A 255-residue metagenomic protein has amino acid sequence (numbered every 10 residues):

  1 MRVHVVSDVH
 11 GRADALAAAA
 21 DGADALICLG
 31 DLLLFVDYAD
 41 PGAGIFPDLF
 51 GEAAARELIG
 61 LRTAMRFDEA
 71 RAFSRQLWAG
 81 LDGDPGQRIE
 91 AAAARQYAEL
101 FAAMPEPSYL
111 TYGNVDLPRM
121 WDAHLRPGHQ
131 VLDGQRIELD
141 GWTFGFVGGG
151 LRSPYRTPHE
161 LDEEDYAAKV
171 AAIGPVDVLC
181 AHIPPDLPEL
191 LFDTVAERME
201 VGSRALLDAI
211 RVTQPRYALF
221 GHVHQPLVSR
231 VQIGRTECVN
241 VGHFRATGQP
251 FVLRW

Functional and structural regions predicted by a protein language model:
M1-H10, G141-S153, D177-H182, E237-G242: Active-site-proximal beta-strand elements of phosphoester/diester hydrolases
V6, G11-L139, V241: Core catalytic region of metal-dependent phosphoesterases/phosphodiesterases, especially metallo-beta-lactamase-like
H10-A15, L33-V36, T111-W121, R152-Y155 (+3 more regions): Active-site environment of divalent metal-dependent phosphoester hydrolases
A20, F101, V170-A171, I210: Short hydrophobic patches on amphipathic alpha-helices that form coiled-coil/helix-mediated interaction surfaces
A25, V176, S203-I210, Q214-V223: Proline-aspartate-enriched helix->loop->beta-strand connector
R136-D140, T157-P158, L207-V212, P226-W255: Binuclear metal-dependent phosphoesterase catalytic core
D140-V178, A196-A205: Binuclear metal-dependent hydrolase catalytic cores centered on His/Asp/Glu-rich metal-binding motifs
I173-L190: Short acidic, glycine-rich surface-loop motifs adjacent to enzyme active sites
